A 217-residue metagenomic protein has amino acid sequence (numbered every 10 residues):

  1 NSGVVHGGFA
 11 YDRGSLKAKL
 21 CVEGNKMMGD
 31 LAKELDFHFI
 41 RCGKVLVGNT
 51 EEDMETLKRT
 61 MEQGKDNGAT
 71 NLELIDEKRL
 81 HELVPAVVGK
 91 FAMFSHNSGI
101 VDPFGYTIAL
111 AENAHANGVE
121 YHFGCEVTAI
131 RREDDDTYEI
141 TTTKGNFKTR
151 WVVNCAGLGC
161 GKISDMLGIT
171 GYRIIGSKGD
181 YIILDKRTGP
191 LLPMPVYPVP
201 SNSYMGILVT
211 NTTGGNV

Functional and structural regions predicted by a protein language model:
N1: Glycine-rich FAD pyrophosphate-binding loop
V4-R79, L83, G89, G206-L208: Dinucleotide-binding Rossmann-like beta1-alpha1 core, especially the glycine-rich loop that anchors the ADP
A10, S98-I100, Y204: Glycine-rich phosphate/pyrophosphate-binding beta-alpha loops
K26, D30, L35-I40, A129-R132 (+2 more regions): Active-site substrate-recognition segment that forms the wall of the catalytic cavity or substrate channel
L46-G48, T141, I183: Short, well-ordered beta-strand micro-motif
E73-D76, Y121-F123, N154: General beta-strand structural signal in soluble alpha/beta enzymes
M93-W151: Helical element adjacent to the flavin cofactor pocket in flavoenzyme catalytic cores
